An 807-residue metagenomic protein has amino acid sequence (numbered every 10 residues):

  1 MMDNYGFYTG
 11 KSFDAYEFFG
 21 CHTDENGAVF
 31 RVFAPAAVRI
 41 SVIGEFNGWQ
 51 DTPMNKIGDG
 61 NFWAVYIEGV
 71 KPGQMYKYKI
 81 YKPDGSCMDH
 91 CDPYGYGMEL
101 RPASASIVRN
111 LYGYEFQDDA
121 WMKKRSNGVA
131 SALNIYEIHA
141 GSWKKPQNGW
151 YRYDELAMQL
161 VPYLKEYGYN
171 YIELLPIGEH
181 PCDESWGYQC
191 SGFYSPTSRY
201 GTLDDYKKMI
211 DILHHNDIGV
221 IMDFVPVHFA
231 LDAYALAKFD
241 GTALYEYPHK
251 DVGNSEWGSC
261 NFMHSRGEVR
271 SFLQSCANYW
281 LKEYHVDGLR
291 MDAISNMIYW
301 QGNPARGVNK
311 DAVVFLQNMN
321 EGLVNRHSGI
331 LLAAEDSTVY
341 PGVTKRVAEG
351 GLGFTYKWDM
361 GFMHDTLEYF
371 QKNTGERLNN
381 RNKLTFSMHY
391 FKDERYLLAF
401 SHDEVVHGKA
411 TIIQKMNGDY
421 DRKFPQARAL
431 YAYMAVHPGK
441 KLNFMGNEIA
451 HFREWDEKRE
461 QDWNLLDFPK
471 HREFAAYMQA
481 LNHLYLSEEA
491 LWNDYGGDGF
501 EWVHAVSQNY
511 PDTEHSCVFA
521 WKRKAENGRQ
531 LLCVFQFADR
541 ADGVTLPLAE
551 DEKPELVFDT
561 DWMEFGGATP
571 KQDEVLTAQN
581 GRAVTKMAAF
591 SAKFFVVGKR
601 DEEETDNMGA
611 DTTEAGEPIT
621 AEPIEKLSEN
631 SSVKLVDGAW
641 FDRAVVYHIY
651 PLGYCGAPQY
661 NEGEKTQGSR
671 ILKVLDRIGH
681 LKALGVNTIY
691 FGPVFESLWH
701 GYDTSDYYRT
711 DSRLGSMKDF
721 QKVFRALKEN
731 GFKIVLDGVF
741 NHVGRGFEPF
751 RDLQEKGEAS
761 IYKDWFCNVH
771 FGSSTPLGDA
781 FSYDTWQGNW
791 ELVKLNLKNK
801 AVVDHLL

Functional and structural regions predicted by a protein language model:
M1-L133, G149, Y153-G168, R422-F424 (+5 more regions): Carbohydrate-interacting/catalytic domains
G48, K144, H180, T338-V339 (+4 more regions): Active-site/binding-pocket entry motifs
G97-A140, Y163, Q371-R428, M434 (+3 more regions): Glycine-rich phosphate/pyrophosphate-binding loop and adjacent beta-alpha nucleotide/cofactor-binding cores
A120-A130, H139-V286, R290-V308, L576-N580 (+3 more regions): Substrate-binding/active-site clefts of carbohydrate-active enzymes
I135, I221, R290, A333-A334 (+3 more regions): Generic enzyme active-site microenvironment
T197-G201, H264, R306-V308, N417-R422 (+2 more regions): Short, contiguous acidic/charged loop-to-helix segments that flank catalytic cores in large enzymes
G267, S271, S275, Q317 (+4 more regions): Feature representing long, continuous alpha-helical segments
H285-D287, W300-E457, L486, A490-W492 (+5 more regions): Conserved alpha/beta catalytic core and glycan-binding cleft of carbohydrate-active enzymes
